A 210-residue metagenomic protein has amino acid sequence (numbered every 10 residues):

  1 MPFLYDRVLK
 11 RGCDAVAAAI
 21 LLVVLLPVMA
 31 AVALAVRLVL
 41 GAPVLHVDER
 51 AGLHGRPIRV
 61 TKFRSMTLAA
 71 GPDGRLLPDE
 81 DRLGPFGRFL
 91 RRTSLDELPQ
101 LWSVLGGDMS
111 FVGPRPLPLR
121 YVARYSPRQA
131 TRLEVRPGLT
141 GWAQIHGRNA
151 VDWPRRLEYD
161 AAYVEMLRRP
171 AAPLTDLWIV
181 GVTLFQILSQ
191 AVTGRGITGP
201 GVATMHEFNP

Functional and structural regions predicted by a protein language model:
M1-A69, P173-P210: A hydrophobic, helix-centered structural microdomain
M1-V8, P78-R82, E97: Juxtamembrane loop-helix boundary motifs flanking transmembrane segments in multi-pass membrane proteins
A18, H46, G84-R88, R120: Positions in alpha-helical segments
P43, A51-G52, P99-P210: Hydrophobic structural segments characteristic of membrane proteins
A69-L77: A short, polar/charged loop-to-alpha-helix boundary motif
F86-R92, E165-R169: Short, well-ordered beta-strand elements within core beta-sheets of diverse protein domains
R91-L101: Short acidic-aromatic low-complexity motifs
